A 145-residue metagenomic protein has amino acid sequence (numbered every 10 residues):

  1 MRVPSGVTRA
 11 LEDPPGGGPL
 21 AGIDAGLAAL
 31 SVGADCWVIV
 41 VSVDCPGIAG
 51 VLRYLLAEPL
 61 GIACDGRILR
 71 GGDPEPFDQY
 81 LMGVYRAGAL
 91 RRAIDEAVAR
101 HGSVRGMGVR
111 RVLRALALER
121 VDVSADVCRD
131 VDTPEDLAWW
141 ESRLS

Functional and structural regions predicted by a protein language model:
M1-G106, R111-V127, P134-A138, L144: Nucleotide and nucleotide-moiety/phosphate-recognizing core
